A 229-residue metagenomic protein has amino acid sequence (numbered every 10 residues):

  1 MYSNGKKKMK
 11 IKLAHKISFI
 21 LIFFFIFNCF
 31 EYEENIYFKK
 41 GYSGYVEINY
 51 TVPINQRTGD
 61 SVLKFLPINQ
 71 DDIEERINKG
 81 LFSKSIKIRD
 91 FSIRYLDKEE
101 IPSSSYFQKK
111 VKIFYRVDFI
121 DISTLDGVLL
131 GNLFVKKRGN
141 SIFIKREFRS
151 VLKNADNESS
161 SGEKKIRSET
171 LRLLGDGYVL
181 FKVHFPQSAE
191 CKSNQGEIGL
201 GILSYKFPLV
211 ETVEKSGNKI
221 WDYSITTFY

Functional and structural regions predicted by a protein language model:
K6-I17: Bacterial N-terminal signal peptides that target proteins for export
M9, C29-F30: Absolute protein N-terminus
I20: A short glycine-leucine-enriched loop at secondary-structure breakpoints that most characteristically corresponds
F30-D90: Start-of-domain marker
F82-Y229: Mature, soluble, non-transmembrane domains
